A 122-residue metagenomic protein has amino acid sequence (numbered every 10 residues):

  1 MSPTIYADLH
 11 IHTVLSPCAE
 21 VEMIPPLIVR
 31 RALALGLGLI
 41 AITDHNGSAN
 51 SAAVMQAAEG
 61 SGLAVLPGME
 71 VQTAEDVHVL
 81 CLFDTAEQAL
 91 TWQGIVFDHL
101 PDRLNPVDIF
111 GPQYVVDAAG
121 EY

Functional and structural regions predicted by a protein language model:
M1-E75: An N-terminally biased module of ancient metal coordination in phosphate/nucleic-acid-related enzymes
T4, Q56-Y122: Extended substrate/RNA-proximal surfaces in nucleic-acid metabolism proteins
